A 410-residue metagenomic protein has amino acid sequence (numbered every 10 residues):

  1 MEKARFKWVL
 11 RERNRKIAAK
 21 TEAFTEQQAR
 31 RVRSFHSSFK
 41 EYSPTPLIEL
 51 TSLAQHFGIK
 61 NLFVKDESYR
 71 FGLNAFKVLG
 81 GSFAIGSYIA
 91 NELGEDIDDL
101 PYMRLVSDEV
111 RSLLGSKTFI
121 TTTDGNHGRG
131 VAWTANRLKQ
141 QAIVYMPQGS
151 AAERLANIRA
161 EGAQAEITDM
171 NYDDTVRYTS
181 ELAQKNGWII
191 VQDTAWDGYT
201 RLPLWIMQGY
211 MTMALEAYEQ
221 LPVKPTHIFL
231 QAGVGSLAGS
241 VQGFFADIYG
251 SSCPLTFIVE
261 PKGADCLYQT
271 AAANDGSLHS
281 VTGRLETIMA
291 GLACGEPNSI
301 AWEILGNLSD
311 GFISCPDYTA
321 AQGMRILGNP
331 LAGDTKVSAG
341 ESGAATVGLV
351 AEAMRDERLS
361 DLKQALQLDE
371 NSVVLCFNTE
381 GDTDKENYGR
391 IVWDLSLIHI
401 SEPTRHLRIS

Functional and structural regions predicted by a protein language model:
M1-L397, S401: PLP-dependent amino-acid enzyme catalytic core
I398-S410: Single conserved hydrophobic/aromatic residue that forms the stacking wall/gate of nucleotide- or nucleobase-binding
